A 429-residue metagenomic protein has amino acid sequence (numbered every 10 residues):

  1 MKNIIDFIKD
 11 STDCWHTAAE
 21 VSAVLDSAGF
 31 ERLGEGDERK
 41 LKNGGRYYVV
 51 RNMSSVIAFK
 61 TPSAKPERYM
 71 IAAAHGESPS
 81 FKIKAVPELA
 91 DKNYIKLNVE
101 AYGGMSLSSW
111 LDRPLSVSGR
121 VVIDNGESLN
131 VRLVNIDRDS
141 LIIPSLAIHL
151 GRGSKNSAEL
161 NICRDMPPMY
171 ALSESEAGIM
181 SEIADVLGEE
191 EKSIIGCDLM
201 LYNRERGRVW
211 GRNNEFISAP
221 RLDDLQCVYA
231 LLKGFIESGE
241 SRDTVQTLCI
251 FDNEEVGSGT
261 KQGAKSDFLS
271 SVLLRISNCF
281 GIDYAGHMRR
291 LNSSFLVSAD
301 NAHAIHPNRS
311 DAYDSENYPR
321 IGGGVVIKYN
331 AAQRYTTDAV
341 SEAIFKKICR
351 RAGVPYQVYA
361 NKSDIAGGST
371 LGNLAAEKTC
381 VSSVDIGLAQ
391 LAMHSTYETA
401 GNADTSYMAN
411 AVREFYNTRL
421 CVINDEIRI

Functional and structural regions predicted by a protein language model:
M1-I429: N-terminal hydrophobic/helix-forming segments and targeting peptides
